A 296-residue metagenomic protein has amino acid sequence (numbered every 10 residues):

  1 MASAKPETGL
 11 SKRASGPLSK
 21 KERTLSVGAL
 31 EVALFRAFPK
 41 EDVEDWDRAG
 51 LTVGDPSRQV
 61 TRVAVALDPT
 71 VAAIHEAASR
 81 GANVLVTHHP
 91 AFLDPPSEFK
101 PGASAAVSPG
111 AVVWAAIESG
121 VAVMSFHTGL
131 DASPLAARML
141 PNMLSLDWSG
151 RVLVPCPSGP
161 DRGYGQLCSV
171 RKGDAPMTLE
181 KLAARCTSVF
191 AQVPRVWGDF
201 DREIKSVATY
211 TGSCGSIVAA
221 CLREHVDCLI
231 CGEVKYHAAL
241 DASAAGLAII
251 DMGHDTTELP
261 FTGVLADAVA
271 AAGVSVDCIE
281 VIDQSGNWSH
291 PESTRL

Functional and structural regions predicted by a protein language model:
M1-L296: Hydrophobic structural segments
